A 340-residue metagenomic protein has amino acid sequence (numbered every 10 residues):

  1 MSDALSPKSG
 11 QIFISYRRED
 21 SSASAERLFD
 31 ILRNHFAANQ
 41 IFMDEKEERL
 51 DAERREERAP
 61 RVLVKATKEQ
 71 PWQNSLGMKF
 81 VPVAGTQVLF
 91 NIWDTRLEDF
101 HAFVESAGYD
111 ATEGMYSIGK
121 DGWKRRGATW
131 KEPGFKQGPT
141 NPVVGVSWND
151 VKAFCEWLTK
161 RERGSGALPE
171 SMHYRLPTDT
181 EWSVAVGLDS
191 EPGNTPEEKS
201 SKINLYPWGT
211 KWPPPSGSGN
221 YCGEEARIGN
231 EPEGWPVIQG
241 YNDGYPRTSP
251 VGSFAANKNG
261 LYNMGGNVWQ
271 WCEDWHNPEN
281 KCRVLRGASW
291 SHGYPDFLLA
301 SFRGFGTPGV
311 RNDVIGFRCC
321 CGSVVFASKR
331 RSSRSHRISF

Functional and structural regions predicted by a protein language model:
M1-R61, K65: Conserved N-terminal substructure of TIR/SEFIR domains
G10, K79, T86, R247-S249 (+2 more regions): Short beta-strand or tight-loop elements that sit immediately N-terminal to catalytic metal-binding acidic residues
A66-L76, G234-Y241: Short aromatic-glycine motifs in intrinsically disordered, low-complexity regions
E69-T129, P139-T159, G266, S323: A short glycine-rich, aromatic-capped structural motif
A128-T140, G145-G304, P308, D313: Functional-site microenvironments in short loops/helix caps that host divalent-cation chemistry
D313-S328: Short, structured beta-strand segments at or near domain termini in extracellular proteins/domains
S332-S339: N-terminal low-complexity segments that are often proline-rich with Ser/Thr-Pro
